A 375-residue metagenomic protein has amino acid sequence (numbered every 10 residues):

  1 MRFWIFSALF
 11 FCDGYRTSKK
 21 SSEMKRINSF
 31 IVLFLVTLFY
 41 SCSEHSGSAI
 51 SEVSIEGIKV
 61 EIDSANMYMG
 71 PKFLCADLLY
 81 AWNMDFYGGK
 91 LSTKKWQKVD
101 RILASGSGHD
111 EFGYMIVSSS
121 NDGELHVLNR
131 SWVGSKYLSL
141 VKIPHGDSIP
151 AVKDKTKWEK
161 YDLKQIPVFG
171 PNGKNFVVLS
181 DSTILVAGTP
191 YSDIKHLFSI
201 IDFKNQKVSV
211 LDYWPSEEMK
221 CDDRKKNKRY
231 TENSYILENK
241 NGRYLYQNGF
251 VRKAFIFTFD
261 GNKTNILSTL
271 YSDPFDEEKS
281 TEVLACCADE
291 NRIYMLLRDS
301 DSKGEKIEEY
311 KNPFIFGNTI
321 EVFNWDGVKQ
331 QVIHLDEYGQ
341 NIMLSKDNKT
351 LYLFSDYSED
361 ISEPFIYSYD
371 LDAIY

Functional and structural regions predicted by a protein language model:
F39-S41: C-terminal motif of bacterial Sec signal peptides marking the signal peptidase cleavage site
S43-H45: Bacterial signal peptide processing site
I58-E61, D100-F112, V152-F169, V208-R229 (+2 more regions): Surface-exposed loop and turn segments in beta-propeller and other repeat-based domains that flank or scaffold
K59-F86, Y294, R298: Beta-strand-rich domains and repeat architectures in extracellular enzymes and scaffolds, especially beta-propellers
Y68-L74, M115-N121, G173-D181, N227-K240 (+2 more regions): Structural signature of eukaryotic scaffold interfaces centered on beta-propeller domains
S139-S148, H196-K204, Y310-G327, I366-I374: Beta-propeller blade signature
I143-D181, A187: Asp-box/WD-like beta-propeller blade repeats and closely related beta-sheet repeat scaffolds
V186-P190, L296-I315, D356-Y367: Short, conserved, GDST-rich strand-edge loop motifs in beta-rich repeat architectures
